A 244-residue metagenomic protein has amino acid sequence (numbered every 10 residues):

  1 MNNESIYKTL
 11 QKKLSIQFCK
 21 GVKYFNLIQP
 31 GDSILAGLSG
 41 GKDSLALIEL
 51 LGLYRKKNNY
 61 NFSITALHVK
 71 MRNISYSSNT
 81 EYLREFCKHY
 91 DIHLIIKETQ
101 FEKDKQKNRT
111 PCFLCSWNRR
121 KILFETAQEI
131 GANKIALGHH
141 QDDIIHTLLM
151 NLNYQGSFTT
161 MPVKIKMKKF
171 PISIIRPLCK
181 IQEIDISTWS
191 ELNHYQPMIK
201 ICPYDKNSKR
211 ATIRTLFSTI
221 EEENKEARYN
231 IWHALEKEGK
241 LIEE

Functional and structural regions predicted by a protein language model:
N2-H146, Y154, I184-L192: ATP-dependent adenylation/nucleotidyltransferase module used to activate substrates
K8, K12, W117, K180 (+4 more regions): Electropositive phosphate-/nucleotide-binding environments in soluble metabolic enzymes
Q17, G21, W189, L216-T219 (+2 more regions): Residues that form generic nucleotide/phosphate-binding pockets
Y54, T110-I122, Q155-T160, T212-Y229: Short, structured secondary-structure boundary patches
M71-N73, F101-K103, I165, I181 (+2 more regions): Residue-level detector of flexible, active-site-proximal loop/helix-junction positions within diverse enzyme catalytic
K105-N108, K209-A211, K240-I242: Short, solvent-exposed polar/charged micro-motifs at secondary-structure junctions
K134, D142-E222: Catalytic subdomain that performs nucleotidyl-dependent activation
E222, E226-E244: A short, charged, Gly/Pro-tolerant segment at domain boundaries
